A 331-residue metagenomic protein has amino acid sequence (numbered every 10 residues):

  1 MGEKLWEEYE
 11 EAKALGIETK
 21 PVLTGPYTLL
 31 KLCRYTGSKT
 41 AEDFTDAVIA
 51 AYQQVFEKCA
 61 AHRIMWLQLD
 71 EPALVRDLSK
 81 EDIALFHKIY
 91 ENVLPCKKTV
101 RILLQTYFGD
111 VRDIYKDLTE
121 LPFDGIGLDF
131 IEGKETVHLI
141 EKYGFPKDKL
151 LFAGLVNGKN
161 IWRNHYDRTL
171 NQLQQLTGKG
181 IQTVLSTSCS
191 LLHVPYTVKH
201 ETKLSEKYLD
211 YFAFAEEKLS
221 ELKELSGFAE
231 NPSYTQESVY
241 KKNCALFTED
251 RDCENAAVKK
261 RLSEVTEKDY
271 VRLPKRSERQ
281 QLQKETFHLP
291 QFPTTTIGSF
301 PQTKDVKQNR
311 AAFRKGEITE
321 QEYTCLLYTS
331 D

Functional and structural regions predicted by a protein language model:
M1, D210-T295, Q302-D305: Flexible inter-domain linker/hinge segments
A12, C59, E71, L118 (+2 more regions): Conserved, mostly hydrophobic/aromatic
L15-E42, L191, E285-T324: N-terminal small/glycine-rich loop or linker at the start of catalytic domains across soluble metabolic enzymes
T19-L23, L67-L69, I102-T106, I126-L128 (+3 more regions): Hydrophobic faces of well-ordered beta-strands that scaffold small-molecule active sites in alpha/beta enzyme cores
V22-G37, R63-F86, L191-E201, V306-K307: Active-site-proximal loop/short-helix segments that contain or immediately flank catalytic acid/base residue(s)
I83-V100, L222: Alpha-helix-loop-beta-strand connector modules within alpha/beta enzyme cores
D117-A213, E224, F228: Catalytic-face loop-and-helix region of soluble metabolic enzyme cores
Y328-D331: Conserved small/polar residues in nucleotide/adenosyl-binding loops
